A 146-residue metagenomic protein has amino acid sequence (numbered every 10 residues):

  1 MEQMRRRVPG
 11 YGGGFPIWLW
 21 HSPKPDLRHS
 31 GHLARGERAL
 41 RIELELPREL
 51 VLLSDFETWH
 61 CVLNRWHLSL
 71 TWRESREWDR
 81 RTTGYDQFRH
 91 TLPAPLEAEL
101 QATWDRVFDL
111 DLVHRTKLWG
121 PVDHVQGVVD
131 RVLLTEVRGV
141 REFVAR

Functional and structural regions predicted by a protein language model:
M1-G14: ADP-ribose/NAD+-binding catalytic cleft of ART/PARP-like enzymes
G13-F15, P25-A39, E45-R146: Conserved NAD+-utilizing ADP-ribose enzyme module
W18-L19: Extracytoplasmic
S22: Divalent-cation-assisted or electrostatically stabilized phosphate/pyrophosphate-binding catalytic cores
